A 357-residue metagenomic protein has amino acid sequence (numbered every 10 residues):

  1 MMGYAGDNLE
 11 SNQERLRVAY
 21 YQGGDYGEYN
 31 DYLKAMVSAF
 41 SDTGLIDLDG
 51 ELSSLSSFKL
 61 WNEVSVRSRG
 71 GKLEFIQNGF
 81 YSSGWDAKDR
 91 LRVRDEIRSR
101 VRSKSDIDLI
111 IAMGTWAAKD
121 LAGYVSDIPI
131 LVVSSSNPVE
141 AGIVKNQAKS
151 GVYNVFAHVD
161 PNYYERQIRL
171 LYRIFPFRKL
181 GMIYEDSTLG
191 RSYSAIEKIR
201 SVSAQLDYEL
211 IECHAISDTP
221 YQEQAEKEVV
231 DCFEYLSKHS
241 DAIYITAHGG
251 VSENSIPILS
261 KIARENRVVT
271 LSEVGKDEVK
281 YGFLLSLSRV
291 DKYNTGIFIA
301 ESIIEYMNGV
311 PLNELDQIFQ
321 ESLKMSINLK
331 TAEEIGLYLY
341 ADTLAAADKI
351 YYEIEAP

Functional and structural regions predicted by a protein language model:
Y4-D7, E305-P357: Hinge/cleft segment of the Venus flytrap/periplasmic-binding protein
N8-E10, P138-S150, N154-K179, V290-V310: Hydrophobic alpha-helical segments within soluble ligand-binding/sensing domains
L9-E28, K179-D186: Short beta-strand segments enriched in small/hydrophobic residues
A19-Y21, R102-G114, L131-V133, G181-Y184 (+3 more regions): Periplasmic-binding protein-like
M36, N154-L206, Q317-T331: An alpha-beta-alpha
L45-R92, N154, V202-Q224: Short beta-strand elements in bilobed, periplasmic/extracellular small-molecule ligand-binding domains
E63-D108, D120, E226-A242: Short, well-structured alpha-helical segments in soluble
I130-A141, I258-G282: Venus flytrap/periplasmic-binding-protein-like
